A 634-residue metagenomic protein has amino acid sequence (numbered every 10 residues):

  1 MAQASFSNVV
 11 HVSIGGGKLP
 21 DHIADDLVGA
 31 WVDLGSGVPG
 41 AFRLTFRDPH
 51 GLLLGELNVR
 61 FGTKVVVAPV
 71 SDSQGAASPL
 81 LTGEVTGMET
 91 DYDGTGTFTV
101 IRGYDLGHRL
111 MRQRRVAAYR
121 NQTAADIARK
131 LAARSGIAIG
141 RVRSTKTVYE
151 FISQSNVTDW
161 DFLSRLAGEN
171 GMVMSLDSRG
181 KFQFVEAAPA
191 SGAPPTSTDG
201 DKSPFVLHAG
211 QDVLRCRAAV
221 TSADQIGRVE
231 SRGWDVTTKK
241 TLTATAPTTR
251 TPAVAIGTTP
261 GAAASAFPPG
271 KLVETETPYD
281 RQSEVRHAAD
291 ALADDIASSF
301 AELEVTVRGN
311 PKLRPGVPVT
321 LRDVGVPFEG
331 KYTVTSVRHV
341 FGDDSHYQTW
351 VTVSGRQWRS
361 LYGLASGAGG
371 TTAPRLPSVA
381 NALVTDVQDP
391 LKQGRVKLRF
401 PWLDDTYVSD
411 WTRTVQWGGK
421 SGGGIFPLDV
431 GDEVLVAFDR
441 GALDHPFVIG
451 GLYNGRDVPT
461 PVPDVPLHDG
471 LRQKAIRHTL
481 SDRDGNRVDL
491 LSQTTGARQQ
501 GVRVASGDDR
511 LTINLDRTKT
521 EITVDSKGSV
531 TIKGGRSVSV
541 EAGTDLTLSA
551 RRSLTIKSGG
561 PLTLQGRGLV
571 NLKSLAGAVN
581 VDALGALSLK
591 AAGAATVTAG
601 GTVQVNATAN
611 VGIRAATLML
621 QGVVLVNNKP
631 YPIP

Functional and structural regions predicted by a protein language model:
M1-K64, Y104-H108, G210, R215 (+6 more regions): Juxtamembrane "anchor/assembly" segments of surface/extracellular structural proteins
F6, E89, F98-G107, R143-A223 (+1 more regions): Short beta-strand-centered interaction patches in the first periplasmic/extracellular domains of large envelope
L52-I139, I152: Surface-exposed cap/loop segments at beta↔alpha junctions
D72-E84, V326-T335, G441-G451: Short, Lys/Arg- and Gly-enriched loop/turn segments at beta-strand edges
M88-G103, E304, V340-S354, K392-K397 (+4 more regions): Short, solvent-exposed secondary-structure boundary/capping segments
H108-K130, R141-R165, E169, V307-R308 (+1 more regions): Short acidic/polar beta-strand-loop edge motifs in secreted extracellular and Gram-negative envelope-associated
L166, T221, S231, R250-E284 (+5 more regions): Right-handed beta-helix
R359-P377: Short boundary/loop segments of OB/S1/cold-shock single-stranded nucleic-acid-binding domains
